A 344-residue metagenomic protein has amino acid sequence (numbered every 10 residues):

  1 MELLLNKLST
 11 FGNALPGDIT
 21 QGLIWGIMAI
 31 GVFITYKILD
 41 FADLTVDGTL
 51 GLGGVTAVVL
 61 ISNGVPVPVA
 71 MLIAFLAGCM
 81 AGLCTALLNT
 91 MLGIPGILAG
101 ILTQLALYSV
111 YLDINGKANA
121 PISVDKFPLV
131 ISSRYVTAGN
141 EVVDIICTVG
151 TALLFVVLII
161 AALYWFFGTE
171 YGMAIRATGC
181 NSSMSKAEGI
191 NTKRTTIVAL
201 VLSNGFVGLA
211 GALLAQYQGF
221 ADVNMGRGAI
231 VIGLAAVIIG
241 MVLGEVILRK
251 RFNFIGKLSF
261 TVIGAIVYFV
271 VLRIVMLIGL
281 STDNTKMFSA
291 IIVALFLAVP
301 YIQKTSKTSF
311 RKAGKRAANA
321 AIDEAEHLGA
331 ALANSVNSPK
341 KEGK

Functional and structural regions predicted by a protein language model:
M1-M28, T56, N63-V69, E141-I145 (+2 more regions): Membrane-interfacial amphipathic/re-entrant helices at transmembrane-helix boundaries
T10, C180-A187, N191-R194, I247 (+2 more regions): Cytosolic-side transmembrane-helix boundaries in multi-pass membrane proteins
V32, V65-L105, V110, V156-V157 (+2 more regions): Alpha-helical transmembrane segments within multi-pass membrane transporters and channels
T35-G53, L88-L102, Y171-A174, V198 (+3 more regions): Short, non-helical or kinked segments that cap or interrupt transmembrane helices
Y36-M91, G139-V142, V246-K250, L277: Membrane-embedded helix boundary and interhelical linker motif in transport proteins
A81, I145-I230, L234-A235: Helix-loop-helix "hairpin" substructures at the membrane interface of multi-pass membrane proteins
G96, G100-G168, V198, D222-V223 (+1 more regions): Transmembrane helix-bundle core of multi-pass membrane transporters and related energy-transducing complexes
N204-V207, G211-M287: Transmembrane alpha-helical segments in multi-pass inner-membrane proteins
